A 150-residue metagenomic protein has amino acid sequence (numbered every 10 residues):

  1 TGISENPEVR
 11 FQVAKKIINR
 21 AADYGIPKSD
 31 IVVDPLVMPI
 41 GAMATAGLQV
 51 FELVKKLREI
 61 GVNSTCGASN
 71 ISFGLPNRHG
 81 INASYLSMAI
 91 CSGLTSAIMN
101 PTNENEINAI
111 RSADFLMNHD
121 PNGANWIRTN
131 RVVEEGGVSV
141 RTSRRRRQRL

Functional and structural regions predicted by a protein language model:
T1-G137: Catalytic alpha/beta core domains of metabolic enzymes, predominantly
E135-L150: Terminal or standalone catalytic/regulatory effector modules within metabolic enzymes and repeat proteins
